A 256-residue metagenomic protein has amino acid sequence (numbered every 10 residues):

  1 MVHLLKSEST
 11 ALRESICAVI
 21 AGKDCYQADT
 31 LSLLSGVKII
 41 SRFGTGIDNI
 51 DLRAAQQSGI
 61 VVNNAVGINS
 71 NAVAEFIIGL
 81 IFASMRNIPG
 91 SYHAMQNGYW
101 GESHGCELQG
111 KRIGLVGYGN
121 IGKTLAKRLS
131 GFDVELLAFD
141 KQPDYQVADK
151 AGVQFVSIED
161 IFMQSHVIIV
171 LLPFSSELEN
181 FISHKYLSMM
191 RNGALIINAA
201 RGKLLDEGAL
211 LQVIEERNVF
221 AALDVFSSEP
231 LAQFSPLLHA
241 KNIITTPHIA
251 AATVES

Functional and structural regions predicted by a protein language model:
M1-A18: N-terminal glycine-/charge-rich "phosphate-binding" loop or analogous flexible N-terminal tail
C17-Y92: Phosphate/diphosphate ligand-binding glycine-rich loop within oxidoreductases
A21-K23, G44, V170-L172, A199-A200 (+1 more regions): Glycine-rich, N-terminal phosphate-binding loop of Rossmann-like dinucleotide-binding domains
Q27-A28, P143-P236: Rossmann-like adenosine-cofactor binding region
V37, Q109-R112, H184, G193: Phosphate-coordination loops involved in phosphoryl transfer and adenosine-cofactor binding
Q56, N63-F76, E229-S256: C-terminal helix-to-coil terminal segments
S91-T124, D133: Glycine-rich NAD(P)-binding loop of Rossmann-like domains
D140: Conserved acidic E/D residue at the C-terminus of a beta-strand in Rossmann-like folds
